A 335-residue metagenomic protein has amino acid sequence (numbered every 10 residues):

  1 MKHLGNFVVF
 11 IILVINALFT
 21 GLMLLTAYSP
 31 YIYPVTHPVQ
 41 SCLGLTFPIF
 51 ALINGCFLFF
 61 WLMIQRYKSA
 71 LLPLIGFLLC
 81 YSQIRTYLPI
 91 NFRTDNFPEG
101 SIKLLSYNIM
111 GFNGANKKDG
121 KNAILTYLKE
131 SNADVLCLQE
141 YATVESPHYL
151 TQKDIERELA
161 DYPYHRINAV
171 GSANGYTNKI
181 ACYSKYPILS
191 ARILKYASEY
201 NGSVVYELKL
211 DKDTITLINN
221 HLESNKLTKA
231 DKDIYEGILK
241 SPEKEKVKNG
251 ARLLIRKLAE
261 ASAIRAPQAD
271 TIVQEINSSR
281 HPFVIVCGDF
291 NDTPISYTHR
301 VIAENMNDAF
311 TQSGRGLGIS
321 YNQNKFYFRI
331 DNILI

Functional and structural regions predicted by a protein language model:
M1-P98: N-terminal membrane-anchoring alpha-helices
V35-L45, P163-C182, N249, I255-I285 (+1 more regions): Active site of divalent-metal-dependent phosphoester/diester hydrolases
G76-E99, N116-K117, V135-E236, I333: Structured beta-strand-rich core segments of catalytic domains in phosphoester-bond hydrolases
S101-N113, T214-E223, L258, C287: Active-site-proximal beta-strand elements of phosphoester/diester hydrolases
S106-G120, A142-S146, K226-A261: Acidic/histidine-rich helix-loop elements that form or flank divalent-metal/phosphate-binding sites at the catalytic
K118-N122, Y149, Y327: Structural motif corresponding to alpha-helix initiation and N-cap regions
L125, E207, V273-N277: Generic structural signal for well-ordered alpha-helical scaffold segments
S131: Active-site charged/polar residues at nucleotide-handling catalytic sites that mediate phosphoryl, nucleotidyl
